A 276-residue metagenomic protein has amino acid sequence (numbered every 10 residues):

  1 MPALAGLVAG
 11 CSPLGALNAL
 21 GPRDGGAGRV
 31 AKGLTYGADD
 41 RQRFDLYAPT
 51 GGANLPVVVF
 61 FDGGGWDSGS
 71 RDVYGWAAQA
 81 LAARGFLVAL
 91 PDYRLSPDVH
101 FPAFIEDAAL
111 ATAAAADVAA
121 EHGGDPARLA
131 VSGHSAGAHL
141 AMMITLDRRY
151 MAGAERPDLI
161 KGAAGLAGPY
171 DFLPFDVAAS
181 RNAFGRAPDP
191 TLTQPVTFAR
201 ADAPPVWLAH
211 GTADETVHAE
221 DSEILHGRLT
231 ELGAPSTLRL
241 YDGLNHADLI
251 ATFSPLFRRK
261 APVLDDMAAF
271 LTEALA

Functional and structural regions predicted by a protein language model:
M1-A16: N-terminal export signals
G15-G51: N-terminal cap/lid segment of alpha/beta-hydrolase-fold proteins
R23, D39, G168-F198, P204: Mobile cap/lid helix-loop segments that gate and shape the active-site cleft of serine hydrolases
N54-G64: Short beta-strand element of the alpha/beta-hydrolase
G69-A77, A89-A127, L256-R258: Catalytic nucleophile-loop/oxyanion-hole region of alpha/beta-hydrolase and closely related hydrolase-like folds
A113-A178, T191: Primarily recognizes the serine-hydrolase "nucleophile elbow" in alpha/beta-hydrolase and SGNH/GDSL folds
L208-H210, D214: Short beta-strand/loop motif that positions the catalytic acidic residue of the alpha/beta-hydrolase fold
E231-A276: C-terminal catalytic histidine-bearing segment of alpha/beta-hydrolase fold enzymes
